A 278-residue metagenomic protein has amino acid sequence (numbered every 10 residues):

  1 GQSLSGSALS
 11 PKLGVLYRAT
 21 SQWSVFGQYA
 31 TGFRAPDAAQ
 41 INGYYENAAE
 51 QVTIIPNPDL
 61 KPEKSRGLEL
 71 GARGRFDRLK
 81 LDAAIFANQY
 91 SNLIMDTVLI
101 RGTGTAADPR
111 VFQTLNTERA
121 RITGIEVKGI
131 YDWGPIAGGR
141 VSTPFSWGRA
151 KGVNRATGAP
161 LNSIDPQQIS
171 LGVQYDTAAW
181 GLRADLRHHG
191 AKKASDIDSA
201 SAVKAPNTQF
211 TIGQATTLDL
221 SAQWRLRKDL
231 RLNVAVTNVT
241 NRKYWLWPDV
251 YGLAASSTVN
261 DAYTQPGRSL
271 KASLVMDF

Functional and structural regions predicted by a protein language model:
G1, L9, A38-Y44, Q51-T53 (+4 more regions): Outer-membrane beta-barrel translocator domains and adjoining extracellular loop/strand segments of Gram-negative
L4-S10, G14, W23, T31-Y90 (+4 more regions): Outer-membrane beta-barrel signature, preferentially recognizing the C-terminal barrel domain of Gram-negative
V25, T31-F33, S91, V141 (+2 more regions): C-terminal beta-signal and adjacent terminal beta-strands/loops of Gram-negative outer-membrane beta-barrel proteins
R73, Q174, Q223-R225: Well-ordered beta-strand positions
K80, I85-I94, L99-I197, A235 (+2 more regions): Gram-negative outer-membrane beta-barrel transporters
P206-F210: Extracytoplasmic gating/loop element in the C-terminal half of outer-membrane beta-barrel translocons and assembly
